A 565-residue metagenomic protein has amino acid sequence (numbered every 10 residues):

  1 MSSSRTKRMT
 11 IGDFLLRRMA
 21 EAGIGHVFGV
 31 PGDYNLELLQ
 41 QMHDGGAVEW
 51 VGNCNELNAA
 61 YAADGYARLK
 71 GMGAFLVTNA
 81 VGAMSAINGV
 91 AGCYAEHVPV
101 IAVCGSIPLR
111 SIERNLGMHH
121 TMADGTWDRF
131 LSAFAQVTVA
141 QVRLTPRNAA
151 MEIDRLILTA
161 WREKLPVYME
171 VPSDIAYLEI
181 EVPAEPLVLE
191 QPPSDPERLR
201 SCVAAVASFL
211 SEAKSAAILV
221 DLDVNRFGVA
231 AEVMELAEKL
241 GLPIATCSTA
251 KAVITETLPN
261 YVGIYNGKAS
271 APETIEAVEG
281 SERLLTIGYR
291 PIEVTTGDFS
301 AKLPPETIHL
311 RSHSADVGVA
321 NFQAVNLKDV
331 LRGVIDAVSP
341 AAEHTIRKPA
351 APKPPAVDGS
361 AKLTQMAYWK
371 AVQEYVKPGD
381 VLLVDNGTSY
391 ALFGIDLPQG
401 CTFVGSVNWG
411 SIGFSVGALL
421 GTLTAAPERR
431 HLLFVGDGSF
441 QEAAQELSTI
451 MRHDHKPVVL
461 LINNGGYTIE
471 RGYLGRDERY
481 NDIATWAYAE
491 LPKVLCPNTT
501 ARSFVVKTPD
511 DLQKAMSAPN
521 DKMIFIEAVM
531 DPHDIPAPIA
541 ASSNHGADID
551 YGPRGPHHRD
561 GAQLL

Functional and structural regions predicted by a protein language model:
S2-A341, P378, K456-V459: N-terminal alpha/beta PP-like core and its mobile active-site loop of ThDP/TPP-dependent enzymes
S2-K7, L144, P183, A204 (+2 more regions): Phosphate/pyrophosphate-binding active-site segments
G12-L16, A20-I24, V30-D33, L38-H43 (+2 more regions): Active-site diphosphate/adenylate-binding microenvironment
N35, E56-Y61, A149, S389-Y390 (+2 more regions): Short acidic loop-to-helix transition motifs that present clustered carboxylates
N58-A59, G82-S85, F130, V330 (+4 more regions): Catalytic-loop motifs flanking and including active-site residues across diverse enzymes
L69, H120-E163, H344, P354-V357 (+1 more regions): Conserved thiamine diphosphate
E113-D124, A391-L565: Thiamine diphosphate
L219, L383, F434-V435: Generic enzyme active-site microenvironment
